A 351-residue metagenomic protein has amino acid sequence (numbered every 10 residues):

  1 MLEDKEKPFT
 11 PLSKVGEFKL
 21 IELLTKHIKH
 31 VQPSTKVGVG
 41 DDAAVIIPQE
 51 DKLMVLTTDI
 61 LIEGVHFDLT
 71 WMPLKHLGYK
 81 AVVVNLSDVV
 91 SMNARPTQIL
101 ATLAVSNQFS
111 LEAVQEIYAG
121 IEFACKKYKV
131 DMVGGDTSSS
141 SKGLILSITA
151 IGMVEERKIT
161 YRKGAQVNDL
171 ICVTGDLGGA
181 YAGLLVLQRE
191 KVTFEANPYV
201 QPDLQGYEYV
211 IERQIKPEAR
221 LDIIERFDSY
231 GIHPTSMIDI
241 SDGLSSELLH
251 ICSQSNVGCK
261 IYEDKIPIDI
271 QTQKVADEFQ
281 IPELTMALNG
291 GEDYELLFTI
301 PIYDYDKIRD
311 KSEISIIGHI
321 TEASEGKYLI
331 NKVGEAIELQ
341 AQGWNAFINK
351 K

Functional and structural regions predicted by a protein language model:
M1-P73, M92, A101, N349-K351: Extreme N-terminal cap/leader segments of soluble proteins
L2-K19, L23-K29, Q108-D131, S141-L146 (+3 more regions): Glycine-/charge-enriched secondary-structure boundary and capping motifs
V37, T70-L86, Q108-A119, R157: Glycine-rich anion/phosphate-binding loops
G38, R95, T160, Q166-V167 (+2 more regions): Residue-level recognition of short, solvent-exposed, well-ordered loop/turn junctions that link secondary-structure
P48, L61, T97-E190, H319: Glycine-rich anion-binding loops of enzyme active sites
L74-Q98, A119-K127, R226, S246-I251: Small-aliphatic-rich amphipathic alpha-helix that forms the alpha element of a beta-alpha
G183-V200, L204: Short, compositionally biased
Q201-L249: Polyanion-binding loop/helix "lid" in catalytic or ligand-binding cores
